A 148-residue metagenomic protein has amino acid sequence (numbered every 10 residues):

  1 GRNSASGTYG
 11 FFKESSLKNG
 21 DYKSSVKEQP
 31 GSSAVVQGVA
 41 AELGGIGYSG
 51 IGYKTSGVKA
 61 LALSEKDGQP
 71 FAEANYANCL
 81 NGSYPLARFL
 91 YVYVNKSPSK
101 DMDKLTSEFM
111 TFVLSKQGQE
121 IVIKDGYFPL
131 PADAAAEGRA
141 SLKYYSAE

Functional and structural regions predicted by a protein language model:
G1-E148: Exported/periplasmic ABC-transporter solute-binding proteins
